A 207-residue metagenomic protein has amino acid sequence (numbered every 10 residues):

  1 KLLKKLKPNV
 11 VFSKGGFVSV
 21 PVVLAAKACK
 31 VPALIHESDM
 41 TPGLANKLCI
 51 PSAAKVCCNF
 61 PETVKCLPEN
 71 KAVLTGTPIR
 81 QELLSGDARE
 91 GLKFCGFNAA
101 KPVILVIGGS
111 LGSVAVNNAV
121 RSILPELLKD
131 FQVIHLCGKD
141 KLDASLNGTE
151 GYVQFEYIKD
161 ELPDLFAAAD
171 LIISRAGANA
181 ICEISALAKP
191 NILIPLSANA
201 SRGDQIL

Functional and structural regions predicted by a protein language model:
L2-F12, V18-L34, K47-S52: Glycosyltransferases and closely related glycan-assembly transferases that use nucleotide-activated donors
V10, A54-K55, K71, L171 (+1 more regions): Well-ordered beta-strand positions
S13-K14, L162-R202: A donor-sugar binding/catalytic signature common to diverse glycosyltransferases and related nucleotide-sugar
G16-V18, M40, L44, S110-L111 (+2 more regions): Residue-level detector of alpha-helix initiation sites
K27-R89: Active-site-proximal region of nucleotide-activated glycan assembly enzymes, centered on histidine/acidic-rich loops
A33, V133-H135, N191: Hydrophobic beta-strand scaffold residues
P42-N46, N59-L67, D143-A144, A180 (+1 more regions): Short, glycine/polar-rich helix-capping loops at beta-to-alpha or helix-loop-helix junctions that flank or form
A88-E90, F97-L171, I181, D204-L207: Donor-nucleotide binding loops and adjacent catalytic segments primarily of GT-B fold Leloir glycosyltransferases
